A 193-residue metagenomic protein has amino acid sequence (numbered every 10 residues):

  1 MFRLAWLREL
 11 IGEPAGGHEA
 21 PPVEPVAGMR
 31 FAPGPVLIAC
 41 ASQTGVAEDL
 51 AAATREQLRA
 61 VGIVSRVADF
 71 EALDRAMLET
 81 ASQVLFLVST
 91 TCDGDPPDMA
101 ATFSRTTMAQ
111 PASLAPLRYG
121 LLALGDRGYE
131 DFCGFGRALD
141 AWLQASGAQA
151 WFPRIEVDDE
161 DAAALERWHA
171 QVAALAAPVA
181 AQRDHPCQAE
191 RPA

Functional and structural regions predicted by a protein language model:
M1-P35, G45-V46, V61, T80-A81 (+1 more regions): FMN-binding flavodoxin-like domain, especially the glycine-rich phosphate-binding loop
A39: Conserved active-site segments centered on acidic
R55-E56, W151: Short amphipathic alpha-helical segments with coiled-coil-like heptad repeat character
L58-M77: A short, well-structured beta->alpha microelement
